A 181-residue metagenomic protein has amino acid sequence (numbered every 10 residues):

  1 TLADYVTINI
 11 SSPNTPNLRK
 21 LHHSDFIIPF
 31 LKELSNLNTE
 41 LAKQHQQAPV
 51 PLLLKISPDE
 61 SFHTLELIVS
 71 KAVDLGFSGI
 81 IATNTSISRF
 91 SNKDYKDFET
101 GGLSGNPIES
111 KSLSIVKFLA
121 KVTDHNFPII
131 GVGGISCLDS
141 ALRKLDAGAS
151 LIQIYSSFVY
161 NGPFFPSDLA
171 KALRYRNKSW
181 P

Functional and structural regions predicted by a protein language model:
T1-N14: Internal alpha/beta core interface subdomains
Y5-T7, P49-L53, S78-I81, F127-I130 (+1 more regions): Structural preference for beta-strand elements that scaffold enzyme active sites
I10, G79-I87, G134, S140-D168: Glycine-rich phosphate-binding active-site loops on the catalytic face of alpha/beta enzymes
S11, K55-S57, I129-I135: Glycine-rich beta-strand-to-loop/alpha-helix junction loops that act as flexible
P13-F26, K71-H125, N161, F165: Glycine/Thr-rich beta-alpha phosphate-binding loop at enzyme active sites
H23-L52, T100-P128, L169-P181: Alpha-helix-loop-beta-strand connector modules within alpha/beta enzyme cores
L53-D59, T64-L65, T85-F90: Extended mid-to-C-terminal alpha-helical interaction segments
E60-D74, A120-H125, I135-I152: Catalytic cores of alpha/beta
